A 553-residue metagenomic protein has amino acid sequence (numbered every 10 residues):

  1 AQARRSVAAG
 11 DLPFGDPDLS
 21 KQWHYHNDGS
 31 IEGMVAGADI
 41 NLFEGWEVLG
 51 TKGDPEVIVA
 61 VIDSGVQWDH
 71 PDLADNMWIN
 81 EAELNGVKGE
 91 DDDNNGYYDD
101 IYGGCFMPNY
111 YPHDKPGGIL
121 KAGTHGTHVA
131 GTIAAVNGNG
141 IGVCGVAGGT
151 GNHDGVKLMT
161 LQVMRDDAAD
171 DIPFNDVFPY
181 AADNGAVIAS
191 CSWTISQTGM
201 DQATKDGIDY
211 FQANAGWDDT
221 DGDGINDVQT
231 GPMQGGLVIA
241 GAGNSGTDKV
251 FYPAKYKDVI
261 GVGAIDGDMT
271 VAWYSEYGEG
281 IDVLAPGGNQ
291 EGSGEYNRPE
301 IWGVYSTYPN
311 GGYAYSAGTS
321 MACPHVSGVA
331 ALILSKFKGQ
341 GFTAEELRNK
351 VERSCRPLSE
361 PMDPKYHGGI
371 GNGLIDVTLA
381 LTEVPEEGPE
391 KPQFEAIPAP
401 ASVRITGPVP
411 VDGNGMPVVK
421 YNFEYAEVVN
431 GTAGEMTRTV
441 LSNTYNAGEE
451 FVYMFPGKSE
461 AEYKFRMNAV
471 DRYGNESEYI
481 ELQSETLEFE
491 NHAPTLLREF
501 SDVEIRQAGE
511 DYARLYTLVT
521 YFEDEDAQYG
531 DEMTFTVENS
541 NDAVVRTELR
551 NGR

Functional and structural regions predicted by a protein language model:
A1-I58, V66-D72, K205: Protease zymogen maturation seam
A38-Y110, H128, T132, A189 (+1 more regions): Acidic-leg catalytic submotif of subtilisin-like serine proteases
V57, S64, N94, D100-D206 (+4 more regions): Subtilisin-like peptidase catalytic core
V129, A182, A186-Y308, N349-R356: Catalytic-core segments of hydrolase enzymes
A130-A134, M159-M164, V187, C191 (+1 more regions): Hydrolase catalytic cores
F174, A182-W193, M200-Q202, Q234-G236 (+3 more regions): C-terminal subdomain of the subtilisin-like protease fold in secreted/lumenal serine endopeptidases
E383-P417, E476-E490: Pro/Thr/Ser/Gly-rich low-complexity, intrinsically disordered linker/stalk tracts
K391, I397, V419-V429, M436-R438 (+2 more regions): Surface-exposed or secretory-pathway low-complexity segments enriched in glycine-proline and Ser/Thr/acidic residues
